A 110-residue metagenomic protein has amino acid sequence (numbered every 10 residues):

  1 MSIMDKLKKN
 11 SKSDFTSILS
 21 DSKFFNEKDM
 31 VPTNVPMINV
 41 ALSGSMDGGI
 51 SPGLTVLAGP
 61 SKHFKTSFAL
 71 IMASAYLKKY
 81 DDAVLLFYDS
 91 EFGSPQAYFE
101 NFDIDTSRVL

Functional and structural regions predicted by a protein language model:
S2-R108: The Walker A/P-loop phosphate-binding site
